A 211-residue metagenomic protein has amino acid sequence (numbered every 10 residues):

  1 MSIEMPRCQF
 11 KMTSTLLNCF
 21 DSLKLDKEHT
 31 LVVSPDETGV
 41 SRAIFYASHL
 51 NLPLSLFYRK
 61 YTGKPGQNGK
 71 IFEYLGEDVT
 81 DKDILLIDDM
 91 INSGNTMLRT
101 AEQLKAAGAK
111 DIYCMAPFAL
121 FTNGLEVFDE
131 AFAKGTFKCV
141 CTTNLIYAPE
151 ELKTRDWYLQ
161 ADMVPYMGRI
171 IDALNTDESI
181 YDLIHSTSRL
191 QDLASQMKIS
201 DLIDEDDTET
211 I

Functional and structural regions predicted by a protein language model:
M1-I211: PRPP-associated nucleotide enzymes
